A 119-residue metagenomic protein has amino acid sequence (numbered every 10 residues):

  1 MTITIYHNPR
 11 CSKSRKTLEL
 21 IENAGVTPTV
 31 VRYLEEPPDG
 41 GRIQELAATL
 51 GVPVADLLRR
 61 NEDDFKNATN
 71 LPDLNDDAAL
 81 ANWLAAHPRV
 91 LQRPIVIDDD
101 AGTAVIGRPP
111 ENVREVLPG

Functional and structural regions predicted by a protein language model:
M1-A24, P28-Y33: Local sequence-structure signature of Cys/Sec-based thiol-disulfide redox active-site neighborhoods
Y33-G119: Thiol/selenol-based redox catalytic cores and closely related redox-interacting motifs
